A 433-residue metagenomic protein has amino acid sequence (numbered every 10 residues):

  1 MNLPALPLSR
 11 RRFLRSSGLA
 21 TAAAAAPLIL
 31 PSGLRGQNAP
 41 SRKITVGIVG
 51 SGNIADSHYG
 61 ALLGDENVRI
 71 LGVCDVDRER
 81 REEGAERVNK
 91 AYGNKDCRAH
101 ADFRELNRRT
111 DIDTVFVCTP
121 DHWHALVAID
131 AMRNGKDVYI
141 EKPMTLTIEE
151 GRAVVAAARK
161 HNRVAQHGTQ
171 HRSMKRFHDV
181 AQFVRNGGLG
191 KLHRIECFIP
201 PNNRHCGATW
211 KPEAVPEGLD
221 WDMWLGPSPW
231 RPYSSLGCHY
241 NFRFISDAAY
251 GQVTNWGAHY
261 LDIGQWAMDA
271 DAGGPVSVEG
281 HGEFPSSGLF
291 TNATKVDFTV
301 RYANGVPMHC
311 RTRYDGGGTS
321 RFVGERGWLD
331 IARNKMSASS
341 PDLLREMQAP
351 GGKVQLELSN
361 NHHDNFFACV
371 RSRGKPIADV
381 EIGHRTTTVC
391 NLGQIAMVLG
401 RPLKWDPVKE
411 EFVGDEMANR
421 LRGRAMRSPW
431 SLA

Functional and structural regions predicted by a protein language model:
M1-D137, E149-V164: N-terminal glycine-/serine-/threonine-rich beta1-alpha1-beta2 phosphate-ribose binding loop of Rossmann-like
L14, Y59, A85, R104-N107 (+11 more regions): Non-transmembrane alpha-helical segments in soluble domains of secreted/periplasmic/extracellular proteins
D56, A125, I129, R152 (+5 more regions): A structural signal for well-ordered alpha-helical segments within the folded catalytic domains of diverse enzymes
L71-C74, R80, V88, A267-M268 (+1 more regions): Glycine-enriched catalytic-core subsegment of oxygenase/oxidase enzymes
D137, T145-G218, M223: A contiguous active-site-proximal alpha/beta segment in oxidoreductase catalytic domains
K142: Short basic (Lys/Arg) and small-residue
G188-H205, D220-S234, V276-P285, H309-T312: NAD(P)-dependent dehydrogenases' Rossmann-like dinucleotide-binding region
D222-N304: Rossmann-like dinucleotide-binding domain that binds NAD(P)(H)
